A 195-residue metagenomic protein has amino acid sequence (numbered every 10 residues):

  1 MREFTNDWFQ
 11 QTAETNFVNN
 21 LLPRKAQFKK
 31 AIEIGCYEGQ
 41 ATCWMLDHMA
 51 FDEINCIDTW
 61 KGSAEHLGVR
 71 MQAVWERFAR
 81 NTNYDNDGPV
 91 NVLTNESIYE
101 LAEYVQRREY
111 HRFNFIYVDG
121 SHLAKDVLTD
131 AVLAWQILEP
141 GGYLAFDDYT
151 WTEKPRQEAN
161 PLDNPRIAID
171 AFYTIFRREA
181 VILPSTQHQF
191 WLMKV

Functional and structural regions predicted by a protein language model:
R2-F9, N19-V195: S-adenosylmethionine/decaboxylated-SAM
A13-E14: N-terminal pre-P-loop "Q-motif" helix
